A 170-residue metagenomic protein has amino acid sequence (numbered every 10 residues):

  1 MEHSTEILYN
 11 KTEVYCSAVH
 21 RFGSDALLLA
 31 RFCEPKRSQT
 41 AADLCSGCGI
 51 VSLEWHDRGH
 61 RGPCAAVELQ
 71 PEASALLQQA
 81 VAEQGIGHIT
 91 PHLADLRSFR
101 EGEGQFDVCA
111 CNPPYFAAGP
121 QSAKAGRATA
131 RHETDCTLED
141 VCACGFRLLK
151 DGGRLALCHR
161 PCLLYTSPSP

Functional and structural regions predicted by a protein language model:
M1-K36: Class I SAM-dependent transferase core
R31-E103, V108-C111, A117-S122: Conserved SAM/SAH cofactor-binding pocket of Class I
P113-D140: Mobile active-site "lid"/loop adjacent to the S-adenosyl-L-methionine
Y115-F116, R160-L164: Short "lid" loop at the C-terminus of a central beta-strand within the Rossmann-like core of SAM-dependent
L138-D151: A short glycine-rich, Lys/Arg-flanked "PGG" loop and its adjoining helix->strand segment in the class I
G153-C158: Conserved beta-strand signature within the Rossmann-like core of class I S-adenosyl-L-methionine
Y165-P170: Conserved small/polar residues in nucleotide/adenosyl-binding loops
